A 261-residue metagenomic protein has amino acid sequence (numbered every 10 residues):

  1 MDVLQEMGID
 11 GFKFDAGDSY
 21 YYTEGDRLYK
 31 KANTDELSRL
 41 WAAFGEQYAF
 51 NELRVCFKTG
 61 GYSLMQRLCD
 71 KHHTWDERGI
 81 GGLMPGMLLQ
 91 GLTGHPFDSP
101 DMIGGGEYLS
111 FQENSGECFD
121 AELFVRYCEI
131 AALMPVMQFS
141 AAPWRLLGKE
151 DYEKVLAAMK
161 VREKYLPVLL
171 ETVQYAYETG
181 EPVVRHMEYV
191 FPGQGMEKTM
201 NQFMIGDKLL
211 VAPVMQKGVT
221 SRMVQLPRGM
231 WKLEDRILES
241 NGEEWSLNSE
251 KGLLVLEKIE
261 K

Functional and structural regions predicted by a protein language model:
M1-L253: Catalytic-domain carbohydrate-binding cleft regions of carbohydrate-active enzymes
K251-V255, E260-K261: Accessory, solvent-exposed terminal regions and/or long lumenal/extracellular loops of proteins
